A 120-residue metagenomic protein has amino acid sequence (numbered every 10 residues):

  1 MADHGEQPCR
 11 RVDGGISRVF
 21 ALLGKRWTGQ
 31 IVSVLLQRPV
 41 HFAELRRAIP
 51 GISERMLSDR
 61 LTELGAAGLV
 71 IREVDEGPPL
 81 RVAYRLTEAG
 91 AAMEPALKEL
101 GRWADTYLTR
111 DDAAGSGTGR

Functional and structural regions predicted by a protein language model:
A2-H4, R10-D13, S33, R85-R120: Amphipathic alpha-helical dimerization/coiled-coil segments that flank or bridge DNA-binding/regulatory modules
R10-M56, A67, E76, L80-R85 (+2 more regions): N-terminal helix-turn-helix DNA-binding core of bacterial DNA-binding proteins
R60: Residues within the DNA-recognition helix of helix-turn-helix
E73: Short beta-strand His + acidic residue motifs that chelate non-heme Fe in jelly-roll/DSBH and cupin folds
